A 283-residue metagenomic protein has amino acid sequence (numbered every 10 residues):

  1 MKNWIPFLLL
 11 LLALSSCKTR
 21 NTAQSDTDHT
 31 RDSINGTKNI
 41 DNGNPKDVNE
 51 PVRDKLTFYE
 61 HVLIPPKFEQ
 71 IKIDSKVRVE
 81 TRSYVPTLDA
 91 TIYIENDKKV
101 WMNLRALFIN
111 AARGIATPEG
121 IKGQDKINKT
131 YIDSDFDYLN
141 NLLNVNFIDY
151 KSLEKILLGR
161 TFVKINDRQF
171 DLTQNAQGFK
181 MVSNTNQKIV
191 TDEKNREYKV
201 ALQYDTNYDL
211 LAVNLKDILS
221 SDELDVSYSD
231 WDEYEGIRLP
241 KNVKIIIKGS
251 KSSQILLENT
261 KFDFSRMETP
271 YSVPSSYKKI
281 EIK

Functional and structural regions predicted by a protein language model:
M1-W4, K18-T19: Positively charged n-region of N-terminal signal peptides that target proteins for export
A13-S16: C-terminal motif of bacterial Sec signal peptides marking the signal peptidase cleavage site
K18-V85, K278-K283: N-terminal leader/targeting segments and the immediate start of mature chains
T19-A23, R168-K283: Gly/Pro-enriched, hydrophobic low-complexity segments that function as extracytoplasmic propeptides/linkers
L63-I71, R82-P86, Y93-E95, G114 (+3 more regions): Edge/loop elements at the starts and ends of beta-strands within beta-rich repeat scaffolds
R82-V85, L104-R113, L219-E223, I247-S252: Solvent-exposed loop/turn segments connecting transmembrane beta-strands in outer-membrane beta-barrel proteins
K99-K151: An acidic-aromatic
L142-A176: C-terminal low-complexity, charged extensions that often adopt amphipathic alpha-helices
